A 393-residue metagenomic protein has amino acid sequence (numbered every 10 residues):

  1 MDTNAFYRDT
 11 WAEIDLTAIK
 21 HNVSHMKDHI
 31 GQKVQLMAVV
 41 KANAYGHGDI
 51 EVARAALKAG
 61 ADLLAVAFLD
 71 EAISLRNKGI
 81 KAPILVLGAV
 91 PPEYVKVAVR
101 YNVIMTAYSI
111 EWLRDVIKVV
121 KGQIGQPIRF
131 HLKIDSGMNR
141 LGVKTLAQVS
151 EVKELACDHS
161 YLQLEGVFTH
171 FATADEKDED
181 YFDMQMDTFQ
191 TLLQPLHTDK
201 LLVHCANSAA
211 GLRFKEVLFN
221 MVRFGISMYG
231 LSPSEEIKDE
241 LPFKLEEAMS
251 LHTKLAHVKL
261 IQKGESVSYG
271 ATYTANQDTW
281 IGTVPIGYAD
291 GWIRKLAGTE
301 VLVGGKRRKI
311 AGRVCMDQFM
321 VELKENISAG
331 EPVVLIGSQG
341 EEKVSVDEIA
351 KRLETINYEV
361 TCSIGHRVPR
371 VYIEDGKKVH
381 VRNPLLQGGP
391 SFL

Functional and structural regions predicted by a protein language model:
D2-I14, K20, E71, V90 (+3 more regions): Active-site anion/phosphate-binding pocket segments in diverse small-molecule metabolic enzymes
N4-F6, T10-E13, A18-H21, D28 (+1 more regions): Active-site-proximal beta-alpha core segment in soluble small-molecule metabolic enzymes
H25-D28, G264: Conserved helix-loop functional segments at active or binding sites
